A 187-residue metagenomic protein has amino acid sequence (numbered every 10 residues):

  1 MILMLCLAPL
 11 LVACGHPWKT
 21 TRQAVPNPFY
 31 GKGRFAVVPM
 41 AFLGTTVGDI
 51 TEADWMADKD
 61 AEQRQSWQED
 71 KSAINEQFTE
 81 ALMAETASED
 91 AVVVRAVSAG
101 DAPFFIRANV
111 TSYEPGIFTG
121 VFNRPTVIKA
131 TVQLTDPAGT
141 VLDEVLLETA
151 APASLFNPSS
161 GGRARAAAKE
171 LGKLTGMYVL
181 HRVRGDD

Functional and structural regions predicted by a protein language model:
M1-C14: Sec-dependent bacterial lipoprotein signal peptides
C14-Q77, L180-D187: A structural "domain/chain start" motif
G15-T20, E89-L142, P152-G162: Surface-exposed short loop/turn segments
P39-G44, N109-P115, E148-T149: Generic short beta-strand segments
D58-E69, A138-G185: Short secondary-structure boundary motifs at beta->alpha junctions and helix caps
Q68-A84, Q133-L142: A short, hydrophobic secondary-structure junction motif
A73, P125-K129, A166, E170: A general alpha-helical scaffold signature found inside nucleotide-binding enzyme cores
T79, M83-A91, E114, G176 (+1 more regions): Sec-exported extracytoplasmic/periplasmic mature domains
